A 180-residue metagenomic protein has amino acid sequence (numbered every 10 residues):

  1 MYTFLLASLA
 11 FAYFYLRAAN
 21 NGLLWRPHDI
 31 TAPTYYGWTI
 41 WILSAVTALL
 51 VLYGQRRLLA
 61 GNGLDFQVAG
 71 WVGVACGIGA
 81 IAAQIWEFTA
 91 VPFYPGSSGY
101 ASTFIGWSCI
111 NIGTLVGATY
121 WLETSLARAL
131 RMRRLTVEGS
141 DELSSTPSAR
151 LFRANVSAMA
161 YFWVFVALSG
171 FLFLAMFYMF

Functional and structural regions predicted by a protein language model:
M1-F180: ...captures the hydrophobic TM-helix bundle architecture rather than a specific catalytic motif, and can also fire on
